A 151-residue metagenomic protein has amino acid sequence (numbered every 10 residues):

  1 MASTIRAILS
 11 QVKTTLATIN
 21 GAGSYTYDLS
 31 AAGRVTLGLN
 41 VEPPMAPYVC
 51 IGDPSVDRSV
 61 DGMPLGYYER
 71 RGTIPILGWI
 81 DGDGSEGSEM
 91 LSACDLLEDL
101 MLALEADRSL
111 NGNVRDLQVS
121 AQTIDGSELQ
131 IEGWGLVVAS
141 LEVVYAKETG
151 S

Functional and structural regions predicted by a protein language model:
M1-A46, C50-S151: Charged, amphipathic alpha-helical segments and their flanking helix caps
